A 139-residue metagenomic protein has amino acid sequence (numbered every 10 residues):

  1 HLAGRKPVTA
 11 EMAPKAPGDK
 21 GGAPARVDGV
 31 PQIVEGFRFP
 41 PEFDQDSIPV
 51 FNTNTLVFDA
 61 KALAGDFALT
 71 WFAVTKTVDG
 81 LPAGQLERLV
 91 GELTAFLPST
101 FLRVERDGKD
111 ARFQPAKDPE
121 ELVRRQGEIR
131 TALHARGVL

Functional and structural regions predicted by a protein language model:
H1-L139: Catalytic core of tubulin tyrosine ligase-like
